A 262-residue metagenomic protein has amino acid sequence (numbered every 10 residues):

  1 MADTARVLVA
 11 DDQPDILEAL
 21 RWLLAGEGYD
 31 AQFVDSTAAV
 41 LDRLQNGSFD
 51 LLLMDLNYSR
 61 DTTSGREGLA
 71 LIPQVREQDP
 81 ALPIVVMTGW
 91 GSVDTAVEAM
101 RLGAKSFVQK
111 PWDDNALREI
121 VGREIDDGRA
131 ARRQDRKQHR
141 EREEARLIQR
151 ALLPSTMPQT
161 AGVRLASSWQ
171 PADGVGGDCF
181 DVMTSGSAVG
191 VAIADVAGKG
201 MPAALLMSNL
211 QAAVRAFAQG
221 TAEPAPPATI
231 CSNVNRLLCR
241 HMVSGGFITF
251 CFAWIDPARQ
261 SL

Functional and structural regions predicted by a protein language model:
A2-A5, P14-F33: Two-component/phosphorelay signaling modules centered on CheY-like receiver
R6, D30, S48-D50, P83: Structural signature of beta-strand start/N-cap positions in the alpha/beta core of ABC transporter nucleotide-binding
A10-D11, V34, L52: Conserved sequence signature across two-component system core domains
Q13, N57-T62: The short loop immediately C-terminal to the conserved phospho-acceptor aspartate in CheY-like receiver
G28-A38, R43, T63-S64: Short hydrophobic/Thr-rich beta-strand motif most characteristic of the beta2 strand and flanking loop of CheY-like
G47-L53, N57-Y58: Active-site beta3 strand of CheY-like receiver
R66-R129: CheY-like receiver
Q134-L262: … and, occasionally, acidic/histidine-rich disordered N-termini of signaling adaptors
